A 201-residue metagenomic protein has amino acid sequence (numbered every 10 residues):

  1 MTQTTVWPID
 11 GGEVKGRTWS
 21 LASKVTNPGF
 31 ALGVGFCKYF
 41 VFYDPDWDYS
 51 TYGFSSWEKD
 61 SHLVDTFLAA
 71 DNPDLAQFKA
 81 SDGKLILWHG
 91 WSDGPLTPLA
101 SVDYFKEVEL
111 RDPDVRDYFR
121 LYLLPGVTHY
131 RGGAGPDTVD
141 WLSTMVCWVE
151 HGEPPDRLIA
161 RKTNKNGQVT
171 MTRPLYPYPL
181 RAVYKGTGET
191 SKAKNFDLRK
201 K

Functional and structural regions predicted by a protein language model:
M1-K201: C-terminal His-loop and adjacent cap/lid subdomain of alpha/beta-hydrolase
